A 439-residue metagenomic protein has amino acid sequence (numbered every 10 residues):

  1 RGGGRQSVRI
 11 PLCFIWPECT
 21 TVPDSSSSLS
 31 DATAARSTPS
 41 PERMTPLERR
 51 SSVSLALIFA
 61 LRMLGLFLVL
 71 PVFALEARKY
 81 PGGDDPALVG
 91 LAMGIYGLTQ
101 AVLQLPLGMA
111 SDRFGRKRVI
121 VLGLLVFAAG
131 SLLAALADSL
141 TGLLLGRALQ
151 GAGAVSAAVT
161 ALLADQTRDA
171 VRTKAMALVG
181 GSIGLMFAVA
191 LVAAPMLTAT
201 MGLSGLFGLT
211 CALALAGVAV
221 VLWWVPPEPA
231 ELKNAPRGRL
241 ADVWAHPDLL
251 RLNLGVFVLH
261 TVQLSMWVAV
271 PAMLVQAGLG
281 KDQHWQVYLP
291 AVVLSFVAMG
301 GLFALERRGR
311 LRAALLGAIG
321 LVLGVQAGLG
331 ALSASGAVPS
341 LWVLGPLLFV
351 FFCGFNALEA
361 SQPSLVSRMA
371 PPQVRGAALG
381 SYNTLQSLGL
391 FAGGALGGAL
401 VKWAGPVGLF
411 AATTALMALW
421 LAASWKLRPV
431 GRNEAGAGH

Functional and structural regions predicted by a protein language model:
E42-E48, V225-G255: Juxtamembrane intracellular "pre-TM" segments in multi-pass secondary transporters
V102-D138: Conserved MFS/SLC helix-loop-helix module at the cytosolic interface between two early adjacent transmembrane helices
L103-G115, V297-L311, V401: Helix-to-loop junctions at the C-terminal end of transmembrane segments in multipass secondary transporters
R118-L132, C211, A313-G328, T414: Structural signature of the two symmetry-related core transmembrane helices
G146-I183: Cytoplasmic helix-loop-helix junction between adjacent transmembrane helices in 12-TM secondary transporters
V155-T167, A357-A370: Intracellular juxtamembrane helix-capping segments at the cytosolic ends of symmetry-related transmembrane helices
A212-E231, A423-R428: C-terminal membrane-cytosol helix-exit motif in multi-pass small-molecule transporters
A313-Q362: C-terminal transmembrane helical hairpin of 12-TM major facilitator-type secondary transporters
